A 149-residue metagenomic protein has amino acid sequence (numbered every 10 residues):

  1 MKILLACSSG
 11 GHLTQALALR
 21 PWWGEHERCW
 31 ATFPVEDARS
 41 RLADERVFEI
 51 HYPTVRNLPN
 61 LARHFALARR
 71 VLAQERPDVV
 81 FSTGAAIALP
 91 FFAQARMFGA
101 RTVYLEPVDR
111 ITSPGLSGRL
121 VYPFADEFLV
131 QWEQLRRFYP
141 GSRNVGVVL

Functional and structural regions predicted by a protein language model:
M1-F33: N-terminal subdomain of nucleotide-sugar transferases
K2, E27-W30, R46, R101 (+1 more regions): Residues at the starts of beta-strands that form the adenosine-phosphate
C7, H26-H64, Q134, V145-V148: Conserved nucleotide-sugar phosphate-binding/catalytic loop shared by glycosyltransferases and other
V55-V79: An amphipathic, basic-hydrophobic alpha-helix
V79-F98: An aromatic- and histidine-rich active-site surface loop
A100-L149: Active-site-proximal region of nucleotide-activated glycan assembly enzymes, centered on histidine/acidic-rich loops
